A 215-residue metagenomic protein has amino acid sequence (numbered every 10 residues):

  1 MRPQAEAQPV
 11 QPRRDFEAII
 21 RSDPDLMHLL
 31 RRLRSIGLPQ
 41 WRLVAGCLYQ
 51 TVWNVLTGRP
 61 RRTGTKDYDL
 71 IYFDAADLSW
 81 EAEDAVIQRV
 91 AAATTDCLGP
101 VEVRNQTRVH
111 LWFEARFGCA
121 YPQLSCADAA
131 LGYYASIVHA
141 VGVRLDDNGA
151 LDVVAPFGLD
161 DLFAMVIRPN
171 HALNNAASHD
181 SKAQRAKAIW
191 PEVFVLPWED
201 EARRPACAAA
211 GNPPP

Functional and structural regions predicted by a protein language model:
M1-P215: Catalytic cores of the polymerase beta-like nucleotidyltransferase superfamily and closely associated nucleotide
